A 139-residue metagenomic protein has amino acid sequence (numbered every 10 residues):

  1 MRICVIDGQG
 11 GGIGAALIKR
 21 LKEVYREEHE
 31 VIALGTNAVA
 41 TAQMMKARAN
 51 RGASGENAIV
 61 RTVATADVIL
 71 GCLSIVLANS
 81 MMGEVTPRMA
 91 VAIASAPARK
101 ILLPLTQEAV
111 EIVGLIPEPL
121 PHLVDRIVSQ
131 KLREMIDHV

Functional and structural regions predicted by a protein language model:
M1-T36: Glycine-rich phosphate/diphosphate-binding loop of Rossmann-like nucleotide-binding domains
R2-G8, I69-V76, I101: Short glycine-rich or small-residue beta-strand-to-loop segments that form or flank ligand, phosphate, metal/Fe-S
G8-G11, T36-V39, N57, I75 (+1 more regions): Short, ordered loop/turn segments at secondary-structure junctions
L21, R88-I93: Catalytic-core regions built around general acid/base machinery
E27-E28, S95-K100: A short helix->loop->beta-strand "cap" motif at the edges of active sites that frequently abuts
H29-S54, E111-L115: N-terminal beta-loop-helix "entrance" segment that forms/cooperates in small-molecule cofactor or anionic ligand
R51-M89: Glycine-rich phosphate-binding loop
L102-V139: Short, glycine-/small-residue-rich phosphate/pyrophosphate-handling segment
